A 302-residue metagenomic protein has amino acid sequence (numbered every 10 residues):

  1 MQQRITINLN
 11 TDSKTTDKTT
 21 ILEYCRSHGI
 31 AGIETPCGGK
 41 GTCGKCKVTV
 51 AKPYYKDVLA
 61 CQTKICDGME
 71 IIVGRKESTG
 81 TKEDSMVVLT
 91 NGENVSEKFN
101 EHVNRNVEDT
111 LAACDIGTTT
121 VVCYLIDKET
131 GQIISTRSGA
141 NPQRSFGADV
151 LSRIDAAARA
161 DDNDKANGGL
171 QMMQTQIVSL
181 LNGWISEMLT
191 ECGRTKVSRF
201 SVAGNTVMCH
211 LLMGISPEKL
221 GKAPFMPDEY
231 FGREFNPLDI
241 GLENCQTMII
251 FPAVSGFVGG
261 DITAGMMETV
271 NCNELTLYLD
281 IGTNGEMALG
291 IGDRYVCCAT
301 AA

Functional and structural regions predicted by a protein language model:
R26, A31-D67: Local cysteine-cluster metal-coordination motifs and their immediate loop/turn environment, predominantly Fe-S cluster
P53-A113: Fe-S ferredoxin-like electron-transfer domains and their immediately adjacent linker/connector regions across
G92-D109, T247-T276: Conserved phosphate-binding catalytic cores of ATP/NTP-utilizing and phosphoryl-transfer enzymes
L111-D115, R199-S201, T276-D280, C297: Short glycine-aspartate micro-motif
C123, G131-D149, K219-E234, C272-A302: Glycine-rich phosphate-binding loop of actin/hexokinase-like ATP-binding domains
P142-E191: N-terminal phosphate-binding loop and adjacent alpha-helix
D149, V197-S198, L211-A264: Glycine-rich phosphate-binding loop and adjoining helix at the ATP-binding site of ATP-dependent phosphoryl-transfer
R194-N205: Short glycine-rich phosphate-binding loop at a beta-alpha junction
